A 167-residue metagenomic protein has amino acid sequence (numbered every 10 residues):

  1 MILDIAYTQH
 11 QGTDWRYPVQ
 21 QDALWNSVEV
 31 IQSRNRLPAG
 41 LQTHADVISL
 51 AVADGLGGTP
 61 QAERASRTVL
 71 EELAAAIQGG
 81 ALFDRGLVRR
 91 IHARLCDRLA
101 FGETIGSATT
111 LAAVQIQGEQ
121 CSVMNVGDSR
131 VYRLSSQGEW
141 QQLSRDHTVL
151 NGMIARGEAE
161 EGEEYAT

Functional and structural regions predicted by a protein language model:
M1-T167: PP2C/PPM-type serine/threonine phosphatase catalytic domain
